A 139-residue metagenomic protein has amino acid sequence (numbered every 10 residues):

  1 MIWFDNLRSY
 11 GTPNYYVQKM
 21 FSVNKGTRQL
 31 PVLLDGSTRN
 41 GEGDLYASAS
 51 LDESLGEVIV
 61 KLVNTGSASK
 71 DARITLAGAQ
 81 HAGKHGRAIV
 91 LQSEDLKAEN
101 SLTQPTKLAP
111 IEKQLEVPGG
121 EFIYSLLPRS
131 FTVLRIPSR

Functional and structural regions predicted by a protein language model:
M1-A49, S54-L55: Aromatic/acidic polysaccharide-binding cleft in carbohydrate-active enzymes
L30-L34, K70-I74, K113-L115, Y124: Generic detection of short hydrophobic beta-strand segments and adjacent strand-loop junctions
G36-G41, T65, Q114-E116: Extracellular beta-rich ligand/substrate-recognition surface
D44-A82, A88, T132-R135: Carbohydrate-binding surface patches
E53, T65-S67, V117-G119, L126-L127: Surface-exposed coil/turn segments at beta-strand junctions on protein surfaces, enriched
A79-F122, L126: Acidic, Ser/Thr/Pro-rich beta/coil linker or hinge segments at domain junctions
Y124-I136: Short Pro-Gly-centered flexible turn/kink motifs
